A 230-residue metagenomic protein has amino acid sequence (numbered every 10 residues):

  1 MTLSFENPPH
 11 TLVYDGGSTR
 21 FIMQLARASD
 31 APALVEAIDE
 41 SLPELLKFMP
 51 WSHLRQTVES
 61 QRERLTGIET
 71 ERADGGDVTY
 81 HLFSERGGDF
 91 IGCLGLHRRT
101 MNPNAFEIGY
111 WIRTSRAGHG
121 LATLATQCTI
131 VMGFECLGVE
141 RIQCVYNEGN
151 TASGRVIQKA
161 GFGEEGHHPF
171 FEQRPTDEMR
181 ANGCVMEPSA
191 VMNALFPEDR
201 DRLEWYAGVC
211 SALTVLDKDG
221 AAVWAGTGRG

Functional and structural regions predicted by a protein language model:
M1-A33, A37-E44, T79-G230: Acyl-donor (CoA/ACP) binding surface of acyl/acetyltransferases
L46-G67: Conserved GNAT-fold acetyl-CoA-binding loop/helix
T70-G76: Short loop/turn motifs at secondary-structure junctions and domain boundaries
